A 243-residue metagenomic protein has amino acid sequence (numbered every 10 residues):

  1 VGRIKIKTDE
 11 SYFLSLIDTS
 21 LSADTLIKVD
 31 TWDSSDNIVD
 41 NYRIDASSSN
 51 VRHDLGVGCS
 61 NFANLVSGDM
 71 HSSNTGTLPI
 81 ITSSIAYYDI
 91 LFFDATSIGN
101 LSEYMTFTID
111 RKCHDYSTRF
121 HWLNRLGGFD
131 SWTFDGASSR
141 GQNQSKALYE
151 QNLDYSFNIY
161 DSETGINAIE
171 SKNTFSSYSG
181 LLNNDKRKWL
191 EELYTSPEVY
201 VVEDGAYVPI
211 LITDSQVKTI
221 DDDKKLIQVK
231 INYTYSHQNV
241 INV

Functional and structural regions predicted by a protein language model:
V1-R111: Preference for solvent-exposed, low-hydrophobicity sequence contexts
I81, I98-V243: Extracellular/virion structural assembly segments
